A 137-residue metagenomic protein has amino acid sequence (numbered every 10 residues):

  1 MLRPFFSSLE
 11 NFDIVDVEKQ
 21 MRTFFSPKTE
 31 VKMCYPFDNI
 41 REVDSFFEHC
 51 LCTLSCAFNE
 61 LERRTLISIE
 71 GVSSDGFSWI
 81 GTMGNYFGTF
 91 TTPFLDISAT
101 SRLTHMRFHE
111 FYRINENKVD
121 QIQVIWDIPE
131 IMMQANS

Functional and structural regions predicted by a protein language model:
M1-S137: C-terminal and inter-domain tail/linker signature
